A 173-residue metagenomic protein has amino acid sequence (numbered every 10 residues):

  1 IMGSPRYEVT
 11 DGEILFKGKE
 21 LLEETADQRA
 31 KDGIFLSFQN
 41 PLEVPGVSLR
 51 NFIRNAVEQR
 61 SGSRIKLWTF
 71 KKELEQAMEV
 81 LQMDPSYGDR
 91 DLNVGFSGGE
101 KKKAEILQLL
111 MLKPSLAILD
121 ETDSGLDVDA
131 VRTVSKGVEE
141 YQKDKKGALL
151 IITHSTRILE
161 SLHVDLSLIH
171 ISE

Functional and structural regions predicted by a protein language model:
I1-R6: Short, conserved post-Walker A segment of ABC-type ATPase nucleotide-binding domains
E13-R29, N93: ABC ATPase NBD Q-loop/coupling interface
N40, G46-R60, E73: Q-loop/switch helix immediately C-terminal to the Walker
L109-L110: ABC ATPase C-loop
E121-T122, D129: Walker B catalytic motif
V131-K145: Helical segment within the ABC ATPase nucleotide-binding domain
K146-H154: Conserved H-loop
I169-I171: Conserved small/polar residues in nucleotide/adenosyl-binding loops
